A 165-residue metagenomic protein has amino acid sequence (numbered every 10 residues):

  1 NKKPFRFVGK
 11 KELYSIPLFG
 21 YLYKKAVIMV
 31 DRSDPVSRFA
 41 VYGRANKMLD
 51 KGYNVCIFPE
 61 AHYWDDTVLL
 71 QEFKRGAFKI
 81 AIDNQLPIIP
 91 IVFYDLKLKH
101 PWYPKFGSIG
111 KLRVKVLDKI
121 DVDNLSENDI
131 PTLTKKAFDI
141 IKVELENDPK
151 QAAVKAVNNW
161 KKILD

Functional and structural regions predicted by a protein language model:
N1-P35: Catalytic core of membrane glycerolipid acyltransferases/transacylases, capturing the structured, soluble-facing
P17-Y21, D50-C56, D65-T132, W160: A cross-family acyltransferase "interaction/gating" segment
V30-S33, L117-S126, K136, I140: Polar-ligand-bearing catalytic/cofactor-coordination segments of membrane-embedded or membrane-tethered inner-membrane
P35-R38, L70: A conditional alpha-helix N-cap/helix-loop micro-motif detector
S37-N46: Anionic-ligand binding region
K47, N128-D165: Membrane-interfacial terminal anchoring regions of lipid-handling membrane enzymes
A61: Active-site metal-binding loops of divalent metal-dependent hydrolases
